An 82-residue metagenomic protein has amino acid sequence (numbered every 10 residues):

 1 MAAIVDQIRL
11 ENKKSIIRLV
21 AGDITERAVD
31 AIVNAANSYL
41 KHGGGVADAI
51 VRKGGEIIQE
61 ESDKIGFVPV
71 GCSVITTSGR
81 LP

Functional and structural regions predicted by a protein language model:
M1-P82: Macrodomain-like recognition of ADP-ribose-binding/processing modules
